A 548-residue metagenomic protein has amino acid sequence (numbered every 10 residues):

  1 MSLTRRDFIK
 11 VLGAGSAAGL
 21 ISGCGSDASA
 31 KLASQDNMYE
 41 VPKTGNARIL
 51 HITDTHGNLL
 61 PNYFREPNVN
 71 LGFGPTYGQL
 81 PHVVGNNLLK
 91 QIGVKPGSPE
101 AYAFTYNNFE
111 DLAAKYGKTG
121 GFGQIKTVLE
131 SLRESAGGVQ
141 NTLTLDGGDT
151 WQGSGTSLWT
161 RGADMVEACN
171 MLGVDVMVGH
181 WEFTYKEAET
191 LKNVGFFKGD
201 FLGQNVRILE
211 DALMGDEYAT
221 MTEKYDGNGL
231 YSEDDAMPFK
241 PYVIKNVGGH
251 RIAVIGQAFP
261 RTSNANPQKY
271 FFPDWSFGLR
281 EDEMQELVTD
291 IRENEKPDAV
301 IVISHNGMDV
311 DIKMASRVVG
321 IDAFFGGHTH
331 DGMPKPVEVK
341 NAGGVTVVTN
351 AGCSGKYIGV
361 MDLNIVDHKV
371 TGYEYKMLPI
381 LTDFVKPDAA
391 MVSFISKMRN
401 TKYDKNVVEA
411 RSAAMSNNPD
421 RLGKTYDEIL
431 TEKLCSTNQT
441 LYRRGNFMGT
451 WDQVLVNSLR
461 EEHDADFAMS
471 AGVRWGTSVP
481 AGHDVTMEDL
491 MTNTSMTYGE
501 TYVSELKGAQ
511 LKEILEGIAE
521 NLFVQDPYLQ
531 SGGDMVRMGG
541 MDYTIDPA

Functional and structural regions predicted by a protein language model:
M1-L3, D7: Secretory targeting signals
S2, Y357, E505: Short aromatic/basic micro-patch
I9, G13, G19, G25-I380 (+3 more regions): Acidic, metal/ion-coordinating pockets
E40-I49, T53-N62, K115, G137-T144 (+6 more regions): Solvent-exposed loop/linker segments at secondary-structure transitions that flank or connect catalytic domains
